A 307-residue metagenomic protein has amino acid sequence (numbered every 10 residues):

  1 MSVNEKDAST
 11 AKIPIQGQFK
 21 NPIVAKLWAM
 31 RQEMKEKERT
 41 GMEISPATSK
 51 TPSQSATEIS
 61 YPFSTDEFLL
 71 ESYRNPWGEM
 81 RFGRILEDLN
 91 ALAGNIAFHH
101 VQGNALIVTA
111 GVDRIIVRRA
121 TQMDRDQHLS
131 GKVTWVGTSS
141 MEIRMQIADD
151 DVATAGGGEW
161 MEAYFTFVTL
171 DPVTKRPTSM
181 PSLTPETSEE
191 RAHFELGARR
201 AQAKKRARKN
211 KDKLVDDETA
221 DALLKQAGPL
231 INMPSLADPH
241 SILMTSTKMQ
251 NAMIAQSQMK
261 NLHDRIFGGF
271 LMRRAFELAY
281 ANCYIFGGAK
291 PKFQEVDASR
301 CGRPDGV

Functional and structural regions predicted by a protein language model:
S2-E38, T121-R125, T134-V215, G306: HotDog/MaoC-like acyl-thioester-processing domains
S2-S9, I13, E38-A47, D88 (+7 more regions): Long cytosolic regulatory regions associated with cyclic-nucleotide signaling
S2-T10, M80, L92-M141, G158-A163 (+2 more regions): Hydrophobic beta-strand-centered segment that forms part of the acyl-chain substrate-binding groove
S2-V108, K248: Hydrophobic, proline/glycine-rich low-complexity stretches
S55-S60, E67-A91, H99, P239-S299: A conserved, well-ordered hydrophobic junction motif at loop->secondary-structure transitions
S60-P62, S130-K132, R144-Q146, Y164-T166 (+1 more regions): Residue-level recognition of well-ordered beta-strand positions that form the cores of beta-sheet-rich folds across
E67-L70, V117, V136, D150-A155 (+4 more regions): Eukaryotic short linear interaction motifs
T178-I254, M259: Eukaryotic intrinsically disordered, low-complexity regulatory regions
